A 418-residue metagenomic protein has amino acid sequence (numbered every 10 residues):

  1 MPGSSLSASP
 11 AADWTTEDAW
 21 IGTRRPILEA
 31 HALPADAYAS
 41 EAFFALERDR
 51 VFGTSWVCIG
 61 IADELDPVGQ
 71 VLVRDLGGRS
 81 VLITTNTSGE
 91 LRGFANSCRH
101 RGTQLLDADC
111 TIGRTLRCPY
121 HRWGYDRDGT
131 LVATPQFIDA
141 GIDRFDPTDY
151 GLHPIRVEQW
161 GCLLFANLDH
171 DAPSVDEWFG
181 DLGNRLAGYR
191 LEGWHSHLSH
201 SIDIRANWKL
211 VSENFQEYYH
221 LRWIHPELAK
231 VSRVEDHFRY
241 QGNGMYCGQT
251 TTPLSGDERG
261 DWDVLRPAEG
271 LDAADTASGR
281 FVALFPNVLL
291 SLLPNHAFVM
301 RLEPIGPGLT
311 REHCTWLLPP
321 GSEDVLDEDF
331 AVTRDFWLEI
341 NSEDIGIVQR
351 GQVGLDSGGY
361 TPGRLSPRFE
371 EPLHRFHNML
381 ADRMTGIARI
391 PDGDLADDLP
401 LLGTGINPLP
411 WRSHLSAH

Functional and structural regions predicted by a protein language model:
M1-D109, I155-E158: N-terminal pre-ligand scaffold of iron-sulfur
G3, T85, E90, E158 (+1 more regions): C-terminal catalytic domain of Rieske-type non-heme iron oxygenases
A12-E41, D107-Y120, G151-Q159, A229-R266: N-terminal short leaders/motifs
T23, E29, R101, R127 (+4 more regions): Glycine-rich, flexible loop/turn motifs
T54-D66, Q136-A140, F281-P286: Short Pro/Gly-enriched beta-strand edge/turn motifs at strand-loop
E64-H170, D176-N184: Rieske [2Fe-2S] iron-sulfur-binding domain
